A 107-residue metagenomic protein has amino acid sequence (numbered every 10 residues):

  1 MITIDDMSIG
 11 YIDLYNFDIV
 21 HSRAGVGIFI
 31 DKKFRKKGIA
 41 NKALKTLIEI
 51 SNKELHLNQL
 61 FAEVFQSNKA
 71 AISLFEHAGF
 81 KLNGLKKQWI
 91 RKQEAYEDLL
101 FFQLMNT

Functional and structural regions predicted by a protein language model:
M1-K33, M105-T107: Acetyl-CoA-dependent GNAT
I30, K36-I50, K69-H77: Conserved acetyl-CoA-binding loop-helix of GNAT-fold acetyltransferases
K53-E63: Conserved GNAT acetyl-CoA-binding A-motif
F61-V64, K81-D98: Conserved catalytic-core motifs of GNAT/GCN5-like acyltransferases
F75, F80, F102: Conserved active-site tyrosine of GNAT-family acetyltransferases
A95-T107: Terminal substrate-recognition subdomain of acyl/acetyltransferases
